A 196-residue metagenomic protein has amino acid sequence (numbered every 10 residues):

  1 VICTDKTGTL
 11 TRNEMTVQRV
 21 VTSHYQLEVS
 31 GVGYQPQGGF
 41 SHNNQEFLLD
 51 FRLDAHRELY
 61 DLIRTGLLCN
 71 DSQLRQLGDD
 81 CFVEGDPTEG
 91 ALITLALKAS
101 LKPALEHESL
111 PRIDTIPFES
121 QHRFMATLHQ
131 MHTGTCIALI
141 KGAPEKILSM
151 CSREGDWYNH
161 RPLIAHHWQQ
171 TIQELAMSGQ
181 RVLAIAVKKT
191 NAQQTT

Functional and structural regions predicted by a protein language model:
V1-T196: Conserved cytosolic headpiece of P-type ATPases
